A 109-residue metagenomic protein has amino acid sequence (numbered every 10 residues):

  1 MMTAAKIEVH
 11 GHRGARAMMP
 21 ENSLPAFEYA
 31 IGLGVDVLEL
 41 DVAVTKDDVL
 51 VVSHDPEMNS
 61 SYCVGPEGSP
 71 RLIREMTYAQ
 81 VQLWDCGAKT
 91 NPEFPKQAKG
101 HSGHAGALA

Functional and structural regions predicted by a protein language model:
M1-G14: N-terminal amphipathic alpha-helix/helix-capping segment at the start of soluble metabolic enzymes
G11-E21, A98-G103: Active-site mouth loops of central-metabolism enzymes
H12, A30, D41, V81: Conserved, mostly hydrophobic/aromatic
M19-Y29: Short, acidic/polar
L38-E39, V52: Conserved beta-strand positions in the central sheet of alpha/beta enzyme cores
H54-A109: Metal-dependent phosphodiesterase/phospholipase catalytic core, i.e., the His/Asp/Glu-rich active-site region
